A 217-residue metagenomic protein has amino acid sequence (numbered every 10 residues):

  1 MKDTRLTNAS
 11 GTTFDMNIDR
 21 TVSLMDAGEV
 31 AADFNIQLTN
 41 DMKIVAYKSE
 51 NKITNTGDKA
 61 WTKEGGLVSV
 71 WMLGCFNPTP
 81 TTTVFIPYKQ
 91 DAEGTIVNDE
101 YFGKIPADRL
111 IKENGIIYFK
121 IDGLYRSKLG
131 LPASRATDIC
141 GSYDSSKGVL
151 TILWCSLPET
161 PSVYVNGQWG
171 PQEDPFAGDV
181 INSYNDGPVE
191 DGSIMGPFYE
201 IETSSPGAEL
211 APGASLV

Functional and structural regions predicted by a protein language model:
M1-V45, M195-P197: Extended, loop-rich substrate-binding clefts of extracytoplasmic carbohydrate-active enzymes
D19-T21, K48-E50, E200, V217: Beta-strand secondary-structure signal
V45, T56-S215: A contiguous, surface-exposed recognition patch within enzymatic or periplasmic domains that forms
